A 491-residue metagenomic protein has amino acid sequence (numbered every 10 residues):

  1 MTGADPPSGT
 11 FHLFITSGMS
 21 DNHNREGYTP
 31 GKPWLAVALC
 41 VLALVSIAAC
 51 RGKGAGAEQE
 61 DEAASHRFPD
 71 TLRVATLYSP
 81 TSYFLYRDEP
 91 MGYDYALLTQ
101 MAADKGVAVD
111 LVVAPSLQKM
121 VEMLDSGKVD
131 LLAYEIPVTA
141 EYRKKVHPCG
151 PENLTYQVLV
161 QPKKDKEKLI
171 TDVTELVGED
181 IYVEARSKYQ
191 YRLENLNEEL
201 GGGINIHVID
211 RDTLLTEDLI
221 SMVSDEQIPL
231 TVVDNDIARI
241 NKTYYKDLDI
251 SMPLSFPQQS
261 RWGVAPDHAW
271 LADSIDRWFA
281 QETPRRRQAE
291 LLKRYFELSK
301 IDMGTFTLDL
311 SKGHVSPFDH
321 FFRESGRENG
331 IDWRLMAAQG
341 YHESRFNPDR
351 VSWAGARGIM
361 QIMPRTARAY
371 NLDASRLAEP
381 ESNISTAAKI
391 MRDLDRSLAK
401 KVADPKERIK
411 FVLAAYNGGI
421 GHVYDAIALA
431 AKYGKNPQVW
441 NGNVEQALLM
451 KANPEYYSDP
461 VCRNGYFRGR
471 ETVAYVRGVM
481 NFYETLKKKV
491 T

Functional and structural regions predicted by a protein language model:
G54-K144, I206-L214, I275: Extracytoplasmic small-molecule ligand-binding "clamshell" domains of the periplasmic binding protein/Venus flytrap
R73-S82, Y86-A103, P137, V158-L214 (+2 more regions): Bilobed "Venus flytrap"/periplasmic-binding protein-like clamshell domains and structurally analogous long
T76-P80, G150-K166, D236-W278, S299-G304 (+1 more regions): Periplasmic-binding protein-like
G92-D104, K163-Q190, F256-K300, G313-S316 (+2 more regions): Extended ligand-binding regions for polar small-molecule ligands
Q118, A133-K145, E194-N195, S221-F256 (+2 more regions): A ligand-binding cleft/hinge motif common to bilobed small-molecule-binding domains
A185, D349-S375, S382-D393, V479: Substrate-binding/active-site groove segments that recognize and process beta-1,4-linked N-acetyl-hexosamine
E297-F346, E381-I384, L398-V402, T491: Export/targeting segments at the very N-terminus of extracytoplasmic proteins
E407-L486: Catalytic and substrate-binding regions of cell-wall glycan-acting enzymes that process beta-1,4-linked
